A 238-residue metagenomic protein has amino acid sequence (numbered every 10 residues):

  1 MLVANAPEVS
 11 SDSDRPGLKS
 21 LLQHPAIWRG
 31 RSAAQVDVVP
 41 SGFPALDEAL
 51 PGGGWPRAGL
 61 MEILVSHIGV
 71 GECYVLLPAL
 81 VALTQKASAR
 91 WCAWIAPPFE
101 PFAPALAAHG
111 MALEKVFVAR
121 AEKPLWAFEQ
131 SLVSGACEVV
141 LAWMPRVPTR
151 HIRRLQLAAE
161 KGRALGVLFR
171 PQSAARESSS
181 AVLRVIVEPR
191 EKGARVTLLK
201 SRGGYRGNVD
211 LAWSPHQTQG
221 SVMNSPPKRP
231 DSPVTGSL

Functional and structural regions predicted by a protein language model:
M1-W94, P98, P104-A108, A112 (+4 more regions): Detector for small/aliphatic-rich hydrophobic stretches
M61, A93, F117-A119, L141 (+2 more regions): Hydrophobic/aromatic beta-strand patches that form the interior of the parallel beta-sheet core in alpha/beta enzyme
L80-L83, M111-K115, C137, A159-K161 (+2 more regions): Short, low-complexity, polar/charged sequence segments that are solvent-exposed and flexible
A89-W143, V147-R153, L157-K161: Conserved nucleotide-cofactor-binding alpha/beta core module
A93-W94, K123-P124, V147-T149, R170-A174 (+3 more regions): Short C-terminal domain-edge/linker segments immediately following a structured domain
C137-V147, G166-P171, A212-N224: Short secondary-structure transition/capping segments
T149-V209: Replace "adjacent to P-loop NTPase cores in ATP/GTP-dependent enzymes" with "adjacent to NTP-binding cores
